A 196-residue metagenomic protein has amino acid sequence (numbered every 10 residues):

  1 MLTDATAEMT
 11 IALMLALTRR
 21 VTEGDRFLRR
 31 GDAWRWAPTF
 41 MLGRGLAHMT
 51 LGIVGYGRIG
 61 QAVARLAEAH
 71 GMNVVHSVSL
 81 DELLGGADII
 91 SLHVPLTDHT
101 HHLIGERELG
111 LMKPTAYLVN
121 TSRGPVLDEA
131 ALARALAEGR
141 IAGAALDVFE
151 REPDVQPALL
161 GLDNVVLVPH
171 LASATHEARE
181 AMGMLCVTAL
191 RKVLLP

Functional and structural regions predicted by a protein language model:
M1-M9, E23-G24, L42, V148-P196: C-terminal helix-to-coil terminal segments
M1-T50: Phosphate-binding beta-alpha-beta segment of Rossmann-like dinucleotide-binding domains, i.e., the NAD(P)
T10, M14, V63, L136 (+2 more regions): Hydrophobic "lid"/C-terminal helical patch of Rossmann-like NAD(P)-dependent dehydrogenase/epimerase domains
G52-G55: Conserved N-terminal Rossmann-fold NAD(P)-binding element of oxidoreductases
I59: Hydrophobic/small residue at the entry helix of a nucleotide-binding pocket
A64, E68, L136-A137, L160: Gly/Ala-rich phosphate-binding loop of Rossmann-like dinucleotide-binding domains, activating on the conserved
N73-A158: Rossmann-like adenosine-cofactor binding region
